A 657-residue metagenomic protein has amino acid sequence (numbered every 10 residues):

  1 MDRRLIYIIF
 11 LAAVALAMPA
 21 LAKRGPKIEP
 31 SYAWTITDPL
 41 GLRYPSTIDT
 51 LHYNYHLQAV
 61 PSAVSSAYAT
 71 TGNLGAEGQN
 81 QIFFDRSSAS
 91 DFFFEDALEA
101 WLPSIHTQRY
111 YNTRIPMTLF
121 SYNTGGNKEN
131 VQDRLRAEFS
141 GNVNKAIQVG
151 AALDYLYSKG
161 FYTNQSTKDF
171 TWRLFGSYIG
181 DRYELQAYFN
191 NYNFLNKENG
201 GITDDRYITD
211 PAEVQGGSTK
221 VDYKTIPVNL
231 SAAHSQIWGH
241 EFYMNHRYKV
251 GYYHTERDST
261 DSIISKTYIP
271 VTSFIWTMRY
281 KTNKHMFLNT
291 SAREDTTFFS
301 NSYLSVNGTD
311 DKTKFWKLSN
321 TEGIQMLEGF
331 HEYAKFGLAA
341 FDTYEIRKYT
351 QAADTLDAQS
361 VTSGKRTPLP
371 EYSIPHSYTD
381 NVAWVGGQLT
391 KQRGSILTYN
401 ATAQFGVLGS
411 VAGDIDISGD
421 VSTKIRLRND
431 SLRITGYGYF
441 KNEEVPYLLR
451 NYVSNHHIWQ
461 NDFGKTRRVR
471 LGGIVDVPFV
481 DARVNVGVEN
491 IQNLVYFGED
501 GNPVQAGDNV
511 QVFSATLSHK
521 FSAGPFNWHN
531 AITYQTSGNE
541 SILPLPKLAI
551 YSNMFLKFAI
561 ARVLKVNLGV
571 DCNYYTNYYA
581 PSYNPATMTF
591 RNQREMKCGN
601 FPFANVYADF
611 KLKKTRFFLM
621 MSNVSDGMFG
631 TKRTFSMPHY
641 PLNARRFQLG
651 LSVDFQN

Functional and structural regions predicted by a protein language model:
M1-P26, G436, M620, A644-N657: Bacterial Sec-dependent N-terminal signal peptides
R4-I8, Y223-P227, E294-Y303: Terminal non-domain segments
L11, G78-Q79, N553, G650: Generic recognition of well-ordered alpha-helical segments
A22-H240, K249-R257, S265, K424-L432 (+3 more regions): Membrane-proximal, glycine/serine-rich, low-complexity loop/turn segments characteristic of large bacterial
A69-D91, A292-F299, T313-K317, G323-Q325 (+1 more regions): Structured extracytoplasmic
I115, N229-T296, L304-N657: Exposed, low-structure sequence patches enriched in small/polar residues
